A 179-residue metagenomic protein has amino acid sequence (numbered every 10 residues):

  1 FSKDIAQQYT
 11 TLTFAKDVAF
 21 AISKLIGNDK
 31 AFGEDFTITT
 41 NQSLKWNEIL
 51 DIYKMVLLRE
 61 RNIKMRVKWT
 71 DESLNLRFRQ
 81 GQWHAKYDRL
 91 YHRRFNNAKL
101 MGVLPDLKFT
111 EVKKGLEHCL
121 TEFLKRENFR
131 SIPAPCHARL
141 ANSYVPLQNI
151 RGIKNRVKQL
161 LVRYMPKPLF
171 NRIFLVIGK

Functional and structural regions predicted by a protein language model:
F1-T13: A conserved pocket-lining segment of Rossmann-fold NAD(P)-dependent short-chain dehydrogenase/reductase
Q7, Q42-L44, L116: Short, solvent-exposed loop/turn segments at secondary-structure junctions
T13, L44, F95, T110: Residue-level signal for the nucleotide or nucleotide-sugar donor/cofactor binding architecture
A15, N75-D106, N128-F129, A141-V145: Conserved C-terminal active-site "lid" loop/helix of NAD(P)H-dependent oxidoreductases that clamps the redox cofactor
V18, I22, I38, I49 (+2 more regions): Non-catalytic, hydrophobic alpha-helical segments
I22, I26, Y53, L116-F123: Hydrophobic "lid"/C-terminal helical patch of Rossmann-like NAD(P)-dependent dehydrogenase/epimerase domains
N28-H84, N149: Mid/C-terminal beta-alpha module of Rossmann-like enzyme folds, strongest in SDR-family dehydrogenases/epimerases
V112-K179: Amphipathic terminal alpha-helices
